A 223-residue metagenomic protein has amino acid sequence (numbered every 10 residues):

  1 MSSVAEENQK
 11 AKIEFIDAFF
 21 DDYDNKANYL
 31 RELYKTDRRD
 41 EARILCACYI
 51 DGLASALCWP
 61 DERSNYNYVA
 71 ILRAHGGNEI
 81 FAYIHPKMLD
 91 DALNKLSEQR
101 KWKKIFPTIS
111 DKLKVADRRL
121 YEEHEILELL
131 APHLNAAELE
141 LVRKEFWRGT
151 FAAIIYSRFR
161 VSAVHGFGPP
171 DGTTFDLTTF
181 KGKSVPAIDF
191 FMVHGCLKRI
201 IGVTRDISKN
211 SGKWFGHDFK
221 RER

Functional and structural regions predicted by a protein language model:
S2-A18, R39, R100-R223: Polyanionic, low-complexity intrinsically disordered segments
I13-Y34: Short N-terminal edge-element motif at the start of the domain
D22, I71-H75, V203: Residues that form generic nucleotide/phosphate-binding pockets
D24-N28, C48-D51, R158-V161, H165: Generic structural signal for well-ordered, non-membrane alpha-helices
K26, S64-Y68, I155-Y156: Alpha-helical structural motif
A27, R31-D61: Short, hydrophobic, well-ordered secondary-structure elements
L33-T36, A74-N78, K95, Q99 (+2 more regions): Surface-exposed polar/charged interaction patches
G52-E140: Short non-catalytic regulatory patches outside canonical folded cores
